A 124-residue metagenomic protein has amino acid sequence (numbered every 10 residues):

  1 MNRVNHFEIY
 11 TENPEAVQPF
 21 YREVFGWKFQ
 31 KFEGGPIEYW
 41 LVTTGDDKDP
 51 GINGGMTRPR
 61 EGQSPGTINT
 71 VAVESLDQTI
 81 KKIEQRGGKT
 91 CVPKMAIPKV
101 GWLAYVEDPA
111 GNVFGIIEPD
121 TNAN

Functional and structural regions predicted by a protein language model:
M1-Q18, G66-V71, P119-N124: N-terminal beta-strand motif that seeds the catalytic metal site of vicinal oxygen chelate
N2, E8-G51: Core segments of cupin and vicinal oxygen chelate
I9, Q30-E33, I80-K81, R86-N124: Vicinal oxygen chelate
G34, D47, E61, M95-A96: Short polar/acidic secondary-structure junctions
E38-W40, T67, V100-A104: Short beta-strand micro-motifs in enzyme catalytic cores
G54-M56, F114-G115: Conserved beta-strand in the GNAT
M56-P59, P119-D120: Acetyl-CoA-dependent GNAT
Q63-R86: Mid-chain, well-packed structural core segment of small domains
